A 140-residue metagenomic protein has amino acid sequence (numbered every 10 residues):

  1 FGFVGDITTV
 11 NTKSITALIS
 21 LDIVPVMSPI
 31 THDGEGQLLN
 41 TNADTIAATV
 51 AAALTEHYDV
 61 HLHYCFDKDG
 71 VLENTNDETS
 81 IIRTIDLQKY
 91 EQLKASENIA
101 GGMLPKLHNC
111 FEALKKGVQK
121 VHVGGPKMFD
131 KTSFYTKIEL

Functional and structural regions predicted by a protein language model:
F1-L140: C-terminal catalytic "cap/lid" subdomain
